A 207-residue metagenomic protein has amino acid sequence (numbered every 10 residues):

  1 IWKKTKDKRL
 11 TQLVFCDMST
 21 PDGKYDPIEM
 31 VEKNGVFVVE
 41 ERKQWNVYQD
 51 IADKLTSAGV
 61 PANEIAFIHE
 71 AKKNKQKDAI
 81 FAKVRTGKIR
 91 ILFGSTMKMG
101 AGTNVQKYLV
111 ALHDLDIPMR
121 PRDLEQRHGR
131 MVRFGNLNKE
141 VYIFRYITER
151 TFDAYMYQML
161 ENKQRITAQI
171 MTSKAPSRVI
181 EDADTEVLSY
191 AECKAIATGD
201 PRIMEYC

Functional and structural regions predicted by a protein language model:
I1, D17-D22, K72-K73, K98-G100 (+4 more regions): Short, solvent-exposed loop/turn segments at secondary-structure junctions
I1-C16, D26-P27: Conserved interdomain hinge at the start of the Helicase C-terminal
T11-M18, V38-R42, E64-E70, L92-T96 (+3 more regions): Short beta-strand segments
M18-H69: Conserved helicase motor "Helicase C" RecA-like lobe of SF1/SF2 P-loop NTPases
A52, T56, P61-T96: Conserved helicase ATPase core of P-loop NTP-dependent helicases/translocases
V60-E64, I89, K107-L112, N136-F144: Short glycine-/polar-rich loops that comprise or flank the Walker A/P-loop and associated switch/sensor motifs
K77-F81, L92-D114, R120-L137: SF2 helicase motor core recognition
M119-H128, V132-Y206: A conserved SF2-helicase RecA2
